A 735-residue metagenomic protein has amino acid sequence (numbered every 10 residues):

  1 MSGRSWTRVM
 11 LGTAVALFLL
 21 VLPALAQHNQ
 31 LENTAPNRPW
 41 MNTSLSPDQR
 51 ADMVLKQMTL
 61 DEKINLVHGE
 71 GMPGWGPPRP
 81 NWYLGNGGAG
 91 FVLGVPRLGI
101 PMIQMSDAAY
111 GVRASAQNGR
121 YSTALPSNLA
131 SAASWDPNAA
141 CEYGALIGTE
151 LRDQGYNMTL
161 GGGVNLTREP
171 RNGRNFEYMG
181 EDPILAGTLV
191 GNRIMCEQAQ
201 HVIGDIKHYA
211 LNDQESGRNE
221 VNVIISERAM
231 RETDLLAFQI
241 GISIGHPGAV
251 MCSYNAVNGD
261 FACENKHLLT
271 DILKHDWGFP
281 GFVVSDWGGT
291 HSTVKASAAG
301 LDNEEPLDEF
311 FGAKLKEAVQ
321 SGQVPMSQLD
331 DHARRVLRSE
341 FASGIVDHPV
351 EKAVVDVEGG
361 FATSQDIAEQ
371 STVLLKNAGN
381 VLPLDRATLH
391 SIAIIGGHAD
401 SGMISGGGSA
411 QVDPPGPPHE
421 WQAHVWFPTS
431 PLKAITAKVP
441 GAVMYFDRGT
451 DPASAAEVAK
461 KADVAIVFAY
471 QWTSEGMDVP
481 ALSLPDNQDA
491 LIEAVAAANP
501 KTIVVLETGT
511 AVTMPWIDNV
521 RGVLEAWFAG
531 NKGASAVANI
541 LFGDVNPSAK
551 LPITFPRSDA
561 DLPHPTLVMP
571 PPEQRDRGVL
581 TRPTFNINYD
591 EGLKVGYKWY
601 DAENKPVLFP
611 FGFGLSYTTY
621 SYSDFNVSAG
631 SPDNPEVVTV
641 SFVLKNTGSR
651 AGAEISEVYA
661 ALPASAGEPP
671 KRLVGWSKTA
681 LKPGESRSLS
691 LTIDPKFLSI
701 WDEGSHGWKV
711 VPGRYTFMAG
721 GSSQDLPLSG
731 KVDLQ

Functional and structural regions predicted by a protein language model:
M1-W6: N-terminal secretory signal peptides that target proteins for export/translocation
G12-V21: Bacterial N-terminal signal peptides
L25-W701, G707, P712-Q724: Glycoside hydrolase catalytic-domain context in secreted enzymes
D725-Q735: Short beta-strand elements
